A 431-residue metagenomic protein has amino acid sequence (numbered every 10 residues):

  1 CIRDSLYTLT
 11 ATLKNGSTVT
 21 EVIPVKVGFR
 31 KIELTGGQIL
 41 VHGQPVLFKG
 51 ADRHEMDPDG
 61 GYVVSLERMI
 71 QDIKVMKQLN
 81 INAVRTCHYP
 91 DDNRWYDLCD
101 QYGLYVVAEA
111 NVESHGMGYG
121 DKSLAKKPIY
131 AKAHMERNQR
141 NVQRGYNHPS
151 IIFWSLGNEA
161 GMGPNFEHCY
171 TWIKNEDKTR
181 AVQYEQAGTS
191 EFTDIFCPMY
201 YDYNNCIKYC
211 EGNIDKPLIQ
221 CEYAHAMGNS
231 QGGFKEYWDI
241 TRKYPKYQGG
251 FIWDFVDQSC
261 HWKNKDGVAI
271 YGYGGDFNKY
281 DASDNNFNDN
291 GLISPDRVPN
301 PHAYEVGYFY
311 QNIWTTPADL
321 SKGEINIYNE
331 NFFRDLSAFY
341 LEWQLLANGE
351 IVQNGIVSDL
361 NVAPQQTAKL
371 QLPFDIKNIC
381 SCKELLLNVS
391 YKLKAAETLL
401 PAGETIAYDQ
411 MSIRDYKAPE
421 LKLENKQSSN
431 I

Functional and structural regions predicted by a protein language model:
C1-D4: Conserved small/polar residues in nucleotide/adenosyl-binding loops
T8-T12, N388-S390: Extracellular recognition modules
L13-N15, N331, L345-G349, I376 (+1 more regions): Beta-strand elements of well-folded, non-transmembrane domains
T18-I325, E330-Q353: Extended substrate-binding grooves/exosites of carbohydrate-active enzymes
T20-E33, G43, A396-E424: Short beta-strand elements
N331, N388, L393, K417-I431: Beta-strand-rich N-terminal accessory domains
D359-A368: Short proline/glycine- and polar residue-rich coil/turn motifs
D375-S381: Short, surface-exposed loop/turn segments at beta-strand-coil junctions that are enriched for proline with nearby
